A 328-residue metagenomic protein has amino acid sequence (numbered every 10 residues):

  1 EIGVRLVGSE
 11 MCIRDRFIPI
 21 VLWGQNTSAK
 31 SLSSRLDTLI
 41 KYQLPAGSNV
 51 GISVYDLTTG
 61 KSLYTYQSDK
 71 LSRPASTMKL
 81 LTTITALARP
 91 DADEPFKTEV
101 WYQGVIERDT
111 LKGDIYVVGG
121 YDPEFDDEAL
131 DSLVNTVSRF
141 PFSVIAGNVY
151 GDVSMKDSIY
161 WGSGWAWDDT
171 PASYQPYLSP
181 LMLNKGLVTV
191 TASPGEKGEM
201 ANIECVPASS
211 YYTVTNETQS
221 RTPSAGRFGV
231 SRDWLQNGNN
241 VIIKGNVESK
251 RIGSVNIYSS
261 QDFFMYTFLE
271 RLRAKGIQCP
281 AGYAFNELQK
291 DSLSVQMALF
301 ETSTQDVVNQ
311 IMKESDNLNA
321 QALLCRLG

Functional and structural regions predicted by a protein language model:
E1-D15: Single conserved hydrophobic/aromatic residue that forms the stacking wall/gate of nucleotide- or nucleobase-binding
R5, S76-M78, Q261: Short, conserved glycine- and acidic-residue-centered signature motifs in active-site or ligand-binding loops
D15-G24: Hydrophobic h-region of N-terminal signal peptides that target proteins for export in Gram-negative bacteria
Q25-K70, D131, T136-F140: Beta-lactamase-like hydrolase cores
T38-L39, R89-G328: Conserved serine DD-peptidase/penicillin-binding transpeptidase domain and beta-lactam-recognizing active-site
N49-G51, L71, T77, K97 (+1 more regions): A common structural microfeature
V50-S72, N240-S249, A320-Q321, C325-R326: Catalytic-site beta-strand/loop segments enriched in glycine and acidic/polar residues
T65-T85, R89: Short active-site loop at a secondary-structure junction that contains or immediately precedes the catalytic residue(s)
